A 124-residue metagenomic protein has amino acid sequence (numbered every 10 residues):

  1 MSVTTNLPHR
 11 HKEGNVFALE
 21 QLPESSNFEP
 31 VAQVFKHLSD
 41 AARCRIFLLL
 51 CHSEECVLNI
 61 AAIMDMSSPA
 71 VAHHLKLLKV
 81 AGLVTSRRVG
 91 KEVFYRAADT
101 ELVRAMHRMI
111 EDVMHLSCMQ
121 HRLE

Functional and structural regions predicted by a protein language model:
S2-P30, D99-E124: Amphipathic alpha-helical dimerization/coiled-coil segments that flank or bridge DNA-binding/regulatory modules
P8-R10, K36, A72-H73: Intrinsically disordered, low-complexity cationic segments
P23-P69, V93-T100: N-terminal helix-turn-helix DNA-binding core of bacterial DNA-binding proteins
K36, K76-K79, K91: A general lysine-centric signal
A62, H73, K79-V80: Alpha-helical residues within the helix-turn-helix
P69-L75, R88: Recognition helix of helix-turn-helix DNA-binding domains
K79-V89, R96: Beta-hairpin "wing" of winged helix-turn-helix
